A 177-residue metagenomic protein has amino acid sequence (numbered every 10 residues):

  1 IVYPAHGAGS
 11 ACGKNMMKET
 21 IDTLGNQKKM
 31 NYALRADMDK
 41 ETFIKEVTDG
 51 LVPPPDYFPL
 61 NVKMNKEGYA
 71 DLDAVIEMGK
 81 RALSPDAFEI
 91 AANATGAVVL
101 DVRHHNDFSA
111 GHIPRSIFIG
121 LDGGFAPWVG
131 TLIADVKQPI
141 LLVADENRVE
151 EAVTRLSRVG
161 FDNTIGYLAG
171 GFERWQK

Functional and structural regions predicted by a protein language model:
I1-V75: Divalent-metal (often Zn2+) His-rich catalytic cores of metallo-beta-lactamase-fold enzymes
K45, V52, A91, S109-H112: Rossmann-like AdoMet/SAM-dependent catalytic core
K63-A70, H105-K177: Thiolate-centered catalytic microenvironments shared by cysteine-dependent enzyme domains
M78-N93, G124-W128: A short, well-structured juxtamembrane/interface segment
A91-A97, N106: Solvent-exposed loop/linker segments at secondary-structure transitions that flank or connect catalytic domains
L100-D101: Structural scaffold elements adjacent to functional motifs in cytosolic proteins
